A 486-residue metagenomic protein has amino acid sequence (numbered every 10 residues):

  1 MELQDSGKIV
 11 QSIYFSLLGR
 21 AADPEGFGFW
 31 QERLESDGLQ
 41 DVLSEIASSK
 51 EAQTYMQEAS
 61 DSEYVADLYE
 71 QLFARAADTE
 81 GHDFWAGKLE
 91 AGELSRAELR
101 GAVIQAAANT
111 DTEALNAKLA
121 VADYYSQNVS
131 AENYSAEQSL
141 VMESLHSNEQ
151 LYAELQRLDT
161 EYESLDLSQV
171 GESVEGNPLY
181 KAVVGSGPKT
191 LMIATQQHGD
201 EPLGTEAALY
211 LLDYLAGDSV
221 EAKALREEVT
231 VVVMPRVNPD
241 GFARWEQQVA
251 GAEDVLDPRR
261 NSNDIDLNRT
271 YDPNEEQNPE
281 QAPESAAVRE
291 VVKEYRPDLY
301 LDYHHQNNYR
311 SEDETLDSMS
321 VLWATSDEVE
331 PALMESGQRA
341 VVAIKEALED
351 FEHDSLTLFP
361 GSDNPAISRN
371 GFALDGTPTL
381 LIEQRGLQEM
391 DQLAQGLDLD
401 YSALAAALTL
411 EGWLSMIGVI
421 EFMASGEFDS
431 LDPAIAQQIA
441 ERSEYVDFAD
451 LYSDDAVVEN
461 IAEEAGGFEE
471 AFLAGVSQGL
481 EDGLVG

Functional and structural regions predicted by a protein language model:
M1-N133: Substrate/cofactor-recognition hotspot
I13-A21, L34-G38, I46-T54, L72-A76 (+13 more regions): Sec/Tat-exported extracytoplasmic proteins
D37-L39, S95-A97, E163-D166, N177 (+5 more regions): Loop/turn elements at helix/coil->beta-strand transitions in domains of secreted/extracellular proteins
Y134-P178: Short glycine- and acidic-rich boundary segments immediately preceding or forming the N-terminal edge of structured
Q138-H146, E280, E284-A287, K293-G486: C-terminal accessory segments enriched in acidic
G176-N177, Q248-E253, N364-R369: Alpha-helical scaffolding within the catalytic cores of extracellular/periplasmic polymer-degrading hydrolases
Y180-P188, Q196: Short beta-strand-to-loop junctions in surface cap/lid or active-site-entrance loops
P188-M192, P202-E335: Active-site/substrate-binding loop(s) of hydrolase catalytic cores
